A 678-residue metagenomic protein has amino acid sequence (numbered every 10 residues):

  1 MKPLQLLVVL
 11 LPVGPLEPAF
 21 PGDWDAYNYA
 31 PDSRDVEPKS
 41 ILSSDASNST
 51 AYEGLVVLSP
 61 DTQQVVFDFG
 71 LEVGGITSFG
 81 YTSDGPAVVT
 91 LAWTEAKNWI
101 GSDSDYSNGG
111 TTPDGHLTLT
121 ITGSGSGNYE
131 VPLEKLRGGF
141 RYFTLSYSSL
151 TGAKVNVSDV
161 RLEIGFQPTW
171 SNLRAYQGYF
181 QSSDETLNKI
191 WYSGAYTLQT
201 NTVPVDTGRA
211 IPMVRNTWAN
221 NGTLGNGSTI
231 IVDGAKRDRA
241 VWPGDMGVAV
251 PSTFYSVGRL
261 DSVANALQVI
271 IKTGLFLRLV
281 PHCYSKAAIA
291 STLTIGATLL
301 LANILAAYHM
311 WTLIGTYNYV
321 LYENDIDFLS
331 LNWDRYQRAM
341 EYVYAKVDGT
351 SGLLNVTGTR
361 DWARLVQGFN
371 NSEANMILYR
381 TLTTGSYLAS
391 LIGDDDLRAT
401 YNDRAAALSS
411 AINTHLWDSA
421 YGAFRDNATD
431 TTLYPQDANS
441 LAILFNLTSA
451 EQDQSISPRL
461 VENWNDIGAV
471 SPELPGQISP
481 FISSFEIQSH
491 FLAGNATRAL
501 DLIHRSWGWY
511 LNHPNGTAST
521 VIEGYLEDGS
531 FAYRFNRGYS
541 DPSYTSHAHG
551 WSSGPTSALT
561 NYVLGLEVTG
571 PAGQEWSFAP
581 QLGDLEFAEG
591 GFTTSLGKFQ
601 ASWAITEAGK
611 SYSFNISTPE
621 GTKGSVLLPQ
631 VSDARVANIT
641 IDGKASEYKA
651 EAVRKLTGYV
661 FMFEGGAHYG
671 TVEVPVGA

Functional and structural regions predicted by a protein language model:
M1-P18: Fungal secretory targeting signals
G14-I231: Extracellular/oxidizing-compartment recognition motifs
P15, A19-D32, D45, G101 (+2 more regions): Non-catalytic C-terminal accessory modules of carbohydrate-active enzymes
E72, G110-T112, L136-G138, L187 (+14 more regions): Active-site-proximal structural scaffolding
D84-A87, I100, L150-K154, R259-S262 (+8 more regions): Secondary-structure transition/capping motifs at alpha-helix termini and the adjoining loop/turn into the next element
G115-A153, S183-W191, L198-T207, W218-A389: Aromatic-rich carbohydrate-recognition surfaces in CAZymes
G208-N226, I230-I231, A235-V248, Y344-D361 (+4 more regions): Catalytic cores of carbohydrate-active enzymes
